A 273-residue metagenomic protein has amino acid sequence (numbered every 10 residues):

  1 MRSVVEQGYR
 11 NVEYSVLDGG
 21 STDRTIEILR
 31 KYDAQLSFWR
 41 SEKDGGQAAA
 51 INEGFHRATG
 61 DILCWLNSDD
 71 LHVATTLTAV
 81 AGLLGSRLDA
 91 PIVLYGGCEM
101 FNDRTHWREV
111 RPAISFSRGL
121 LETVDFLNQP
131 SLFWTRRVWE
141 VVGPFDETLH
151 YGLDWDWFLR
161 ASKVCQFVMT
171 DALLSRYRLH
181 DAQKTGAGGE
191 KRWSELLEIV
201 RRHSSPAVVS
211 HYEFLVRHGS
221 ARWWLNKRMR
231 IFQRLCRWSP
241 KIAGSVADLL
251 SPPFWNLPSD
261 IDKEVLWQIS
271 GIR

Functional and structural regions predicted by a protein language model:
M1-E190: Nucleotide-sugar donor-binding/catalytic module of glycosyltransferases that assemble extracellular/cell-envelope
T105, V138, L149, W155-D156 (+1 more regions): C-terminal subregions of glycosyltransferases and related glycan-biosynthesis enzymes
